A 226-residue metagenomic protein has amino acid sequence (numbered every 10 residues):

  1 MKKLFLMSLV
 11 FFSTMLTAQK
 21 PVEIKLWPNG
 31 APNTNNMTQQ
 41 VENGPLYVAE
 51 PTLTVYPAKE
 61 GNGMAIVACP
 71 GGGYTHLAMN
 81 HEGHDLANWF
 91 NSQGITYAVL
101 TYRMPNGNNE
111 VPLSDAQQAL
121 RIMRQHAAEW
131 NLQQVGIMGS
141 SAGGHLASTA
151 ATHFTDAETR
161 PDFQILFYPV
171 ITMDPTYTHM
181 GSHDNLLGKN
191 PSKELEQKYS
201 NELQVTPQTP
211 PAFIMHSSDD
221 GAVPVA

Functional and structural regions predicted by a protein language model:
M1-V22: Bacterial Sec-dependent N-terminal signal peptides
Q19-M64, N109, T178, E194-E196 (+1 more regions): N-terminal cap/lid segment of alpha/beta-hydrolase-fold proteins
G63-G72: Short beta-strand element of the alpha/beta-hydrolase
A65, N91-A98, F163: A fold-wide structural signal in alpha/beta-hydrolase
A78-A87, A98-Q134: Catalytic nucleophile-loop/oxyanion-hole region of alpha/beta-hydrolase and closely related hydrolase-like folds
Q118-S182, L186-K189, E196-Q197, N201: Primarily recognizes the serine-hydrolase "nucleophile elbow" in alpha/beta-hydrolase and SGNH/GDSL folds
Q208, F213-H216, D220: Short beta-strand/loop motif that positions the catalytic acidic residue of the alpha/beta-hydrolase fold
G221-A226: Conserved alpha/beta-hydrolase "acid-adjacent" motif
